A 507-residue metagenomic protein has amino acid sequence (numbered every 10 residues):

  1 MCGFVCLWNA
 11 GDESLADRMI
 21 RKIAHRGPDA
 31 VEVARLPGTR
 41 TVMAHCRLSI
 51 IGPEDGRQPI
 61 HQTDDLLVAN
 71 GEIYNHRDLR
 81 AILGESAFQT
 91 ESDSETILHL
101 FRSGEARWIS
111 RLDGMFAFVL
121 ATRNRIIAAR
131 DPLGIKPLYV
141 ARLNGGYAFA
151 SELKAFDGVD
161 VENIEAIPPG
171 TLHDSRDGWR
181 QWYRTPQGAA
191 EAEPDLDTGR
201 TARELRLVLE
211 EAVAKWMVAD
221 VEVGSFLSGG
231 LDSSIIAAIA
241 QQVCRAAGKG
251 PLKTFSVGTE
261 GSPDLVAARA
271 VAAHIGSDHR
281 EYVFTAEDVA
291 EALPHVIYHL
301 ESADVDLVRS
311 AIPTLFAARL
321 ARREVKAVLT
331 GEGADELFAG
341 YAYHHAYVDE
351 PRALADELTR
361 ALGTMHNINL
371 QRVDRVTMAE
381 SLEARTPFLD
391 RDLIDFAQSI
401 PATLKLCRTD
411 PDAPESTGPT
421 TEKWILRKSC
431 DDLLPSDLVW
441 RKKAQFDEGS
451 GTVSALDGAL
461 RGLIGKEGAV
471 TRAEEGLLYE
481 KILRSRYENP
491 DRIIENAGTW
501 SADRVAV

Functional and structural regions predicted by a protein language model:
M1, R323-T330, E336, D349 (+1 more regions): Adenosyl-5′-phosphate
M1-S302, T314: Cysteine-centered catalytic environments shared across enzyme families
E32-L36, Q58, S110-G114, I164 (+7 more regions): Short coil/turn segments at secondary-structure boundaries
A44-E54, F118, P132, A321 (+2 more regions): Short Ser/Thr-interspersed hydrophobic loop/turn segments at strand-loop and sheet-helix junctions that line or gate
D78, A339-Y341: Short, solvent-exposed loop/turn and secondary-structure capping segments
D197-T201, L205, R309, P313 (+3 more regions): Conserved acidic
R203-G224, R319-E324, V328, S485-E495: Phosphate/ATP-binding catalytic cores across multiple sugar-kinase/actin-like superfamilies, primarily ASKHA
E260-F316, Y343-A355, R375-L382, S399-T409 (+1 more regions): ATP-dependent adenylate-handling ligase core
